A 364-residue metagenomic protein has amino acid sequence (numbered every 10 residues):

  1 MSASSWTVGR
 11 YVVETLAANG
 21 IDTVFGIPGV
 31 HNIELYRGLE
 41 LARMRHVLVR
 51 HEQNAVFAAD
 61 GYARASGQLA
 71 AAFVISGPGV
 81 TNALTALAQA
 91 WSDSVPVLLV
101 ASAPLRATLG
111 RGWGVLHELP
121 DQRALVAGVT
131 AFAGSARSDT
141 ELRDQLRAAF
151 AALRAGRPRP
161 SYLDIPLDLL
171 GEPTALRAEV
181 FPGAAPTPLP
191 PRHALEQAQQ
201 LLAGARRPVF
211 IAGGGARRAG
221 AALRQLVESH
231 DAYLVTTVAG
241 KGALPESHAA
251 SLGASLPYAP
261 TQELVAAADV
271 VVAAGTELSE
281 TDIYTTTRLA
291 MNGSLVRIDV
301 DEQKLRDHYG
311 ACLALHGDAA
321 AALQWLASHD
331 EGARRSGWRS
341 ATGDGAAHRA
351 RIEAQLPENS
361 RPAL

Functional and structural regions predicted by a protein language model:
M1-S4, R137-T140, L176-A178, A205 (+1 more regions): Phosphate/pyrophosphate-binding active-site segments
G9-V13, A17-N19, I27-V30, L35-E40 (+2 more regions): Active-site diphosphate/adenylate-binding microenvironment
A18, R37-A42, R106, L125-V129 (+3 more regions): Gly-rich Lys/Arg/Thr-decorated short loops/hinges at beta-loop-alpha junctions or inter-strand turns that position
G20-T23, A58, R64-A101, A127-A178 (+4 more regions): Structural signature of the thiamine diphosphate
V30-H31, E52-N54, I75-V80, A101-T108 (+4 more regions): Acidic, glycine-rich active-site loops and adjacent beta-strand->loop/helix elements that engage anionic groups
L41-A72, F132, H248-L264: Glycine-rich oxoanion-binding loops at beta->alpha junctions
R64, G214-V296: Glycine-rich, anion-gripping cofactor-binding loops and their flanking helix/strand elements in enzyme active sites
L167-H193, G337-W338: Aromatic-enriched
